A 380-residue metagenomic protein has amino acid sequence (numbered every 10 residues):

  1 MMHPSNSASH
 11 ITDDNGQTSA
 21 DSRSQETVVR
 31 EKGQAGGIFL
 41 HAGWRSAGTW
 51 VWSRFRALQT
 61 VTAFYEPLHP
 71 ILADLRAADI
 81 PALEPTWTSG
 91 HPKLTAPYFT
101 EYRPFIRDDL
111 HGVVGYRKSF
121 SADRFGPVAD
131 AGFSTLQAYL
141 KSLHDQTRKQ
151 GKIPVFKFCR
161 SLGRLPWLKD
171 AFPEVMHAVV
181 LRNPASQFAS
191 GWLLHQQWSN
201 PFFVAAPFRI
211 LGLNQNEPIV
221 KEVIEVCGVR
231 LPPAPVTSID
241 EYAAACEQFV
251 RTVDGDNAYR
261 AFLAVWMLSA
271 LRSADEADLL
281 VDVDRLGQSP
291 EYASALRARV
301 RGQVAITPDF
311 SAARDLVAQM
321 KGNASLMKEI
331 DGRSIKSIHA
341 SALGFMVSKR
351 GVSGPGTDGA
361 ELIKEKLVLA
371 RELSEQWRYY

Functional and structural regions predicted by a protein language model:
M2-G37, C227-Y380: PAPS-dependent sulfotransferases, especially Golgi type II membrane carbohydrate sulfotransferases
G33-S46, F55: Walker A (P-loop) phosphate-binding motif
H41-G43, V155-C159, V180-R182, D282-R285: Short His-Asn-centered micro-motif
G48-V61: A conserved segment at the C-terminal end of the G1
W50, R164-A171, R272: A short acidic, amphipathic alpha-helical/loop segment
E66-V155, I224, R230: PAPS-dependent sulfation machinery
H111, G115-D123, V204-D256: Extended, charge-rich helix/loop segments that form flexible, surface "patches" used to engage negatively charged
K157-F158, A171-W192: Conserved phosphate-donor/acceptor-positioning beta-strand/loop module used by diverse small-molecule
